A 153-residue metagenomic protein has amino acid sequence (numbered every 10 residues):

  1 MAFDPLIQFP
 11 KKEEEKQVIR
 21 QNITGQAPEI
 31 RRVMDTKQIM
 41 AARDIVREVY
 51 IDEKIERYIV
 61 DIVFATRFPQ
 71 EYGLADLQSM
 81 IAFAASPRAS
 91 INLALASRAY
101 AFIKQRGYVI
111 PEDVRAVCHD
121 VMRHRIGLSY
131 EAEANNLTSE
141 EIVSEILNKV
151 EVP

Functional and structural regions predicted by a protein language model:
M1-F3, H124: Short glycine-/polar-rich loops that comprise or flank the Walker A/P-loop and associated switch/sensor motifs
D4-D76, I103-G107, P111, A132 (+1 more regions): Conserved C-terminal "switch" segment of AAA+ ATPases
F68-P153: C-terminal engagement/docking regions of AAA+ P-loop ATPases
